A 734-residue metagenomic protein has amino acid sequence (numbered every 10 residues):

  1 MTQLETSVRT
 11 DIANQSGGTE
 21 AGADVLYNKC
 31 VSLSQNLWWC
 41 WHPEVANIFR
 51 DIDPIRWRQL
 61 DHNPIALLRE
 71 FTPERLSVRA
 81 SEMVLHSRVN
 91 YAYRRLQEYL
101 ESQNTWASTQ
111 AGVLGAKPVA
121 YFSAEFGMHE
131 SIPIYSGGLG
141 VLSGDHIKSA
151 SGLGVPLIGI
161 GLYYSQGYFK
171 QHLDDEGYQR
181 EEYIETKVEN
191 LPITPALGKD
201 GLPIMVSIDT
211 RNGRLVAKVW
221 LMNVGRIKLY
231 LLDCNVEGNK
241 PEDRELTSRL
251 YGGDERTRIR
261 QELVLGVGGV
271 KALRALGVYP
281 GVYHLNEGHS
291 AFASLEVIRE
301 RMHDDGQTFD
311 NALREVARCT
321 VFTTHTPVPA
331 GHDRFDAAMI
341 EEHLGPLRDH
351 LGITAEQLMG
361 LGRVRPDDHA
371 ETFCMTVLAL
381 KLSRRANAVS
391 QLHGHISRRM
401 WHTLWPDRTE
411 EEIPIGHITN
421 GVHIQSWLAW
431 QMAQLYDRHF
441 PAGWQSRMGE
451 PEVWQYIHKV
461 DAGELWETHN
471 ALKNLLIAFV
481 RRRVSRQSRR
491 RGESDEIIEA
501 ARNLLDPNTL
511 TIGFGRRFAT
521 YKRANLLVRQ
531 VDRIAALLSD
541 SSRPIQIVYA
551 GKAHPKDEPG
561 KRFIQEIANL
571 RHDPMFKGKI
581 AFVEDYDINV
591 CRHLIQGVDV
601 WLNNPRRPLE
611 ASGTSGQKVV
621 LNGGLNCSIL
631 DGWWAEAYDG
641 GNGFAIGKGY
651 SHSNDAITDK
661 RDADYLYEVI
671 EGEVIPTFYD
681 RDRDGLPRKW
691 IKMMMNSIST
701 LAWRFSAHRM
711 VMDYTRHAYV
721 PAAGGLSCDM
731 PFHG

Functional and structural regions predicted by a protein language model:
M1-G734: Catalytic cores of carbohydrate-active enzymes across secretory and cytosolic contexts
